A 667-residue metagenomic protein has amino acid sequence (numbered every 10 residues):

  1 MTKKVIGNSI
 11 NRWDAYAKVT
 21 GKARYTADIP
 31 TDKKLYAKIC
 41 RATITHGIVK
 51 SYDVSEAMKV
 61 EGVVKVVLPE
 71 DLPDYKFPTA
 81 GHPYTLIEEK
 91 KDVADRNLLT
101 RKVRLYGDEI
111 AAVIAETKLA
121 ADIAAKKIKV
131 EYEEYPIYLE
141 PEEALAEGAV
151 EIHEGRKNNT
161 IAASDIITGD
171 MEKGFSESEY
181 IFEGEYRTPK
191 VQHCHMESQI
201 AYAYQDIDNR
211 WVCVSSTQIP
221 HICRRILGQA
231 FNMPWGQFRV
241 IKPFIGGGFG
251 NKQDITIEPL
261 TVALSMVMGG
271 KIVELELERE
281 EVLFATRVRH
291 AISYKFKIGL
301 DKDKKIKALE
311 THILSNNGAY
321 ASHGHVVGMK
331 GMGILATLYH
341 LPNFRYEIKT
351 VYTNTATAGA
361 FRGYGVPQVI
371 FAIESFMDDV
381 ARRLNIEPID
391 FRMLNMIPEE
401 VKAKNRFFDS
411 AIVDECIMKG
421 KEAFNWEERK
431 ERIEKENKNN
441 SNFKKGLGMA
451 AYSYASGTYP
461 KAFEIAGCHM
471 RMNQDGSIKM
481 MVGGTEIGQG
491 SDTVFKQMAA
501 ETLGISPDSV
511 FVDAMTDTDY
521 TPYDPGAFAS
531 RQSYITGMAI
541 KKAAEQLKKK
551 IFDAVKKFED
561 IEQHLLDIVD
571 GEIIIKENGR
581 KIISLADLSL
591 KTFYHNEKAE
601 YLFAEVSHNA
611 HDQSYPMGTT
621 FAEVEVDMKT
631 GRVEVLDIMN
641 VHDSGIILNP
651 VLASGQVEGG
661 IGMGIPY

Functional and structural regions predicted by a protein language model:
M1-N158, I181-G184, G269: Flexible, low-hydrophobicity surface segments
N8, D14-A17, E88-V93, N158-A201 (+4 more regions): Glycine-rich loop/linker segments at domain edges
I39-E70, A111-E131, I200-G269, V326-A336 (+10 more regions): Alpha-helical support elements that line or immediately flank enzyme active sites and cofactor-binding pockets
V67-D108, E142-A144, A149-H153, I222 (+10 more regions): Short, surface-exposed loop/turn segments at secondary-structure boundaries that line and modulate
P69, G236-P243, G270-E280, K307-H312 (+7 more regions): Beta-strand segments within the central parallel beta-sheet cores of soluble alpha/beta enzyme folds
A146-F231, M396-S477: Helix-loop-helix junctions that connect adjacent transmembrane helices in secondary transporters/permeases, recognized
V273-Y294, A451, A455-G457, E605-M628: Structured beta-strand/loop patches that form or line metal/cofactor-binding pockets in enzymes
Q563-H564, D570-Y615: Internal maturation/activation junctions in enzymes
